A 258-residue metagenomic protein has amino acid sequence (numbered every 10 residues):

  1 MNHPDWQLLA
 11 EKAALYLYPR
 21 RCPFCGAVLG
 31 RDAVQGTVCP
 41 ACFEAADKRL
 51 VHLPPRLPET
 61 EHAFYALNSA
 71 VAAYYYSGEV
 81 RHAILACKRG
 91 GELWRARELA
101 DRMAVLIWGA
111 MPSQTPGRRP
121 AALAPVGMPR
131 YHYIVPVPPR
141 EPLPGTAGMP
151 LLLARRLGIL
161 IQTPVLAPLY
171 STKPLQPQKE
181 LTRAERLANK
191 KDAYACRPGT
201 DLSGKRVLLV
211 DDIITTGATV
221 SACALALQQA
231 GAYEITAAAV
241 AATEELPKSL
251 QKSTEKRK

Functional and structural regions predicted by a protein language model:
M1-D211, T215-K258: Glycine-rich phosphate/pyrophosphate-handling loop used in enzymes and phosphotransfer proteins
